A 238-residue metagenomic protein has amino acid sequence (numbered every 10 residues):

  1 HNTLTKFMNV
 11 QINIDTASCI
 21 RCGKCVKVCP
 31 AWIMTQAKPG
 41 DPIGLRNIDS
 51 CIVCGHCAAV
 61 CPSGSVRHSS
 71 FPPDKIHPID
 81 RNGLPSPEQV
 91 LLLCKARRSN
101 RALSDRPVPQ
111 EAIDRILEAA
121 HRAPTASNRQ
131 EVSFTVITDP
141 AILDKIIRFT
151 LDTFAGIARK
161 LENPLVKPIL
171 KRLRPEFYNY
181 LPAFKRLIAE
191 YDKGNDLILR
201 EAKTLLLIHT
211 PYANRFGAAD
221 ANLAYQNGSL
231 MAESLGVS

Functional and structural regions predicted by a protein language model:
L4-S238: Acidic, surface-exposed loops and disordered segments
